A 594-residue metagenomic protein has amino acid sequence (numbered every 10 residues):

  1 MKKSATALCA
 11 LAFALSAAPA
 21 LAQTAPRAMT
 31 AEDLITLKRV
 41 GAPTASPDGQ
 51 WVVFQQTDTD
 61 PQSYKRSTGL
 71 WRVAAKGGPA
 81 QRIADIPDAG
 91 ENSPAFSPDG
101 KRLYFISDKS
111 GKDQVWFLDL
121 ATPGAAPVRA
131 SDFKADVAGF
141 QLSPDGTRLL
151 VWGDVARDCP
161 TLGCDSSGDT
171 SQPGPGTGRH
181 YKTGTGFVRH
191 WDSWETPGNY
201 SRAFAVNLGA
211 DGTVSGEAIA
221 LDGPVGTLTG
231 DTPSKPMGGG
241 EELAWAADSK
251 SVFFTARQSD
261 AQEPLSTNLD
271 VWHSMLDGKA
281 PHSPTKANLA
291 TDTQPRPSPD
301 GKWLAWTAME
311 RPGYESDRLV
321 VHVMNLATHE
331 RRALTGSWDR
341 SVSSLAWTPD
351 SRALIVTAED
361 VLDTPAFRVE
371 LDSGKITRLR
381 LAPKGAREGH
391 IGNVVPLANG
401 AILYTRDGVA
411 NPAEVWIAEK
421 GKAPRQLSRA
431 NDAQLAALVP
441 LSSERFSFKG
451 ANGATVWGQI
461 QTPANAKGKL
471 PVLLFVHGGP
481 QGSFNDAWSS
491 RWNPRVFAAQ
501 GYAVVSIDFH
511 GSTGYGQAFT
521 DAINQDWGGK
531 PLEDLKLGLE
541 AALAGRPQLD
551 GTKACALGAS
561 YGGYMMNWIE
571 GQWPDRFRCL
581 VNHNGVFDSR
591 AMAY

Functional and structural regions predicted by a protein language model:
A17-P19: N-terminal signal peptide c-region/cleavage motif recognized by signal peptidases
Q23-K38, G216-V225: A short helix->beta-strand "capping" segment at the edge of beta-propeller domains
A31, G78-R82, G124-P127, G216-A218 (+5 more regions): Predominantly a core beta-strand signature of beta-propeller blades across repeat-based propeller domains
L37-Q55, I86-I106, P127, K134-W152 (+13 more regions): Conserved beta-propeller blade repeats
S63-G69, K112-W116, C159-C164, Y200-R202 (+4 more regions): Structural motif
R66-T68, D154-P224, F254-Q258, L265-W272 (+3 more regions): Predominantly five- to eight-bladed beta-propeller fold
A74-G78, D119-P123, L208-G212, M275-K279 (+3 more regions): Short loop/turn segments that connect beta-strands within beta-propeller blades
T196, S351, H390-Y594: Serine-hydrolase catalytic core recognition
